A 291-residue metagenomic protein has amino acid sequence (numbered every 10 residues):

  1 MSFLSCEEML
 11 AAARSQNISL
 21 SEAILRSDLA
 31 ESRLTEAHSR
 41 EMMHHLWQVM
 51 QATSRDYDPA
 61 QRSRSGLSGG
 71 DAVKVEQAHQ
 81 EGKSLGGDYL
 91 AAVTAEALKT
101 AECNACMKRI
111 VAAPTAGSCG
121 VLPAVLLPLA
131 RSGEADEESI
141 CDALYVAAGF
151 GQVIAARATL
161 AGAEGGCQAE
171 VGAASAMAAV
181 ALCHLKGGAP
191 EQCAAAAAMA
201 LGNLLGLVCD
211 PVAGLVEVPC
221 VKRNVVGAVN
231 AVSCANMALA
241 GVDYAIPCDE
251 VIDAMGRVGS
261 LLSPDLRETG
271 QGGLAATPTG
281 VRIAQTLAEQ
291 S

Functional and structural regions predicted by a protein language model:
M1-K108, R131-S132, G241, C248-S291: Generic N-terminal targeting/processing segments that precede catalytic cores or assembly contacts
L85, P114-C119, R131, A135-E138 (+2 more regions): Glycine- and small hydrophobic-enriched segments that form the cores of compact globular domains
G87-N104, S139-A158, N203-P211, I246 (+2 more regions): Acidic-glycine-rich active-site phosphate/pyrophosphate-binding loop
M107-I110, L160-G166, V218: Active-site-adjacent structural elements in folded domains
M107-V125, A169-A174: Conserved phosphate/anionic-ligand binding catalytic regions in large, soluble enzymes, centered on
P123-E134, A179-G187: Alpha-helical support elements that line or immediately flank enzyme active sites and cofactor-binding pockets
L144, F150-A163, C167-M177, L182: Glycine- and acidic-residue-rich phosphate-binding/metal-coordinating active-site segment common to enzymes that handle
H184-S291: Functionally critical mobile loop/hinge segments
